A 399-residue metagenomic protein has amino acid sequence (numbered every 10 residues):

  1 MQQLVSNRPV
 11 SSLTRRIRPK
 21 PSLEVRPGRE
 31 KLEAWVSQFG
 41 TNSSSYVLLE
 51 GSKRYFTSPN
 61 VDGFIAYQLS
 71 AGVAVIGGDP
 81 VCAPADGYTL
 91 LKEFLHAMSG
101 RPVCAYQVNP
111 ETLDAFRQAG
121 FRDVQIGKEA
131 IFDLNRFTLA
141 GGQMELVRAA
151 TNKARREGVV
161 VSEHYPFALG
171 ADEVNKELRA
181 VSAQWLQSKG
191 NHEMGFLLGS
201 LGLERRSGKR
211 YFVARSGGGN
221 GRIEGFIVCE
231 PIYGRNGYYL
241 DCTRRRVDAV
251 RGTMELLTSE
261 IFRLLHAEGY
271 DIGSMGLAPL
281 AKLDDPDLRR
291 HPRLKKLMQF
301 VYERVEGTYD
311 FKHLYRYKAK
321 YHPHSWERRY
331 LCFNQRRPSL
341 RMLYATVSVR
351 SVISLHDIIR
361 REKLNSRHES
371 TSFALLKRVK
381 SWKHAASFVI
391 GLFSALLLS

Functional and structural regions predicted by a protein language model:
M1-G28: Hydrophobic helices that insert into or interface with lipid environments
P19-G72, Y106-D123, F137-A150, V159-L294 (+2 more regions): A conserved beta-strand-loop-helix scaffold within acyl/acetyltransferase catalytic domains
V73-D79: Short, aliphatic-rich beta-strand segments
Y88-L91: Inter-domain linker/hinge segments that demarcate the starts of reverse transcriptase and RNase H-type modules
K128, K296-H313: A glycine-rich helix N-cap at a beta->alpha junction
E129-N135, A154-V159: Acidic/polar active-site rim loop that often engages polyanionic ligands
Y315-S399: Short hairpin/turn module used for nucleic-acid contact or packing/dimerization
